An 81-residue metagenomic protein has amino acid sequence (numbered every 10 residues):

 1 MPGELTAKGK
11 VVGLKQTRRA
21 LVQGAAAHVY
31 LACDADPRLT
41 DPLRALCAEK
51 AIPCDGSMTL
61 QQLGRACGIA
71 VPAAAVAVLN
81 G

Functional and structural regions predicted by a protein language model:
M1-A25, D36: Ribosome large-subunit tunnel/peptidyl-transferase-proximal elements
A7, I52-G81: C-terminal structural segments of small proteins and small subunits
Q16, A27, C67, V71: Short, flexible micro-motifs
R19, A45, R65: Charged/polar, solvent-exposed surface patches and flexible loops
A27-H28, A32-Q62: Amphipathic, hydrophobic secondary-structure cores in small proteins
